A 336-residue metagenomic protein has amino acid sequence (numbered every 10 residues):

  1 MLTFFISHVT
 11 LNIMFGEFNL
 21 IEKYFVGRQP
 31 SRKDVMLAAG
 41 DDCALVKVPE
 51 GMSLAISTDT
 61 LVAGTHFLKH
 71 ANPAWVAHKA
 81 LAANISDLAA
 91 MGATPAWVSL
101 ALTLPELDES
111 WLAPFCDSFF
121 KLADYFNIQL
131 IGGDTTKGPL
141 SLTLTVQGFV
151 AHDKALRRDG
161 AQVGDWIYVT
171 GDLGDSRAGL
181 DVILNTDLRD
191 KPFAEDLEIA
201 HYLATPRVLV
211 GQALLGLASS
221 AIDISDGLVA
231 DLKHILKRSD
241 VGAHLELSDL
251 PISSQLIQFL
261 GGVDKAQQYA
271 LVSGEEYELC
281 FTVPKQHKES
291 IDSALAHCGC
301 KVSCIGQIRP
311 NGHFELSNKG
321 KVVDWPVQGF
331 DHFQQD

Functional and structural regions predicted by a protein language model:
M1-I13: N-terminal amphipathic/basic-hydrophobic helices that include classical n-h-c signal peptides and signal-anchor
T10-F67, A71-N72, M91, L100: Extreme N-terminal cap/leader segments of soluble proteins
T10-Q29, P105-Q129, T136-L142, Q147 (+2 more regions): Glycine-/charge-enriched secondary-structure boundary and capping motifs
K33-V35, A44, F120, I131-T135 (+7 more regions): A generic local secondary-structure boundary/capping motif
M36-A38, A55-S57, L130-G133, Y168-G171 (+2 more regions): General beta-strand structural signal in soluble alpha/beta enzymes
L45, N84, G92, L130 (+4 more regions): Residue-level signal for inorganic ion chemistry
T58, R157-Q212: Short, acidic (Asp/Glu-rich) active-site segment that either coordinates a divalent metal cofactor
P73-W97, P114-Y125, L209, G227-I235: Small-aliphatic-rich amphipathic alpha-helix that forms the alpha element of a beta-alpha
